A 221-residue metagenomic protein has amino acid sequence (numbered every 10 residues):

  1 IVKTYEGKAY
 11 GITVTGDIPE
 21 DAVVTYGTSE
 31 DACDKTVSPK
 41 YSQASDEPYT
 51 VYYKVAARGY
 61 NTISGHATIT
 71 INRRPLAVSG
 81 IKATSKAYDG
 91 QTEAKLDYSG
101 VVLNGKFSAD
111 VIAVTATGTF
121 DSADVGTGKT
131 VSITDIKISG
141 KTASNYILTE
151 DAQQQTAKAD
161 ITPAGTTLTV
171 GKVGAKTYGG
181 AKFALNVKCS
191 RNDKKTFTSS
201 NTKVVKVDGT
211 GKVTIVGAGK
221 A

Functional and structural regions predicted by a protein language model:
I1-V205, G209-A221: Short loop/turn motifs that initiate or flank beta-strands
